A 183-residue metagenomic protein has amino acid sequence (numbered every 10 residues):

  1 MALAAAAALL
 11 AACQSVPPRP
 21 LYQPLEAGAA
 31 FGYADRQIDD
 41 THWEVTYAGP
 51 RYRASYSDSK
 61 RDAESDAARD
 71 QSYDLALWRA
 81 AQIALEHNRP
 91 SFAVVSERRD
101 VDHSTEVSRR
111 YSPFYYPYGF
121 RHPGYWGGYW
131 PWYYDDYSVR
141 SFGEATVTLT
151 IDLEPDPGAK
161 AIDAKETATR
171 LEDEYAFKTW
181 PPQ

Functional and structural regions predicted by a protein language model:
M1-A2: Bacterial N-terminal signal peptides that target proteins for export
L9-A12: C-terminal motif of bacterial Sec signal peptides marking the signal peptidase cleavage site
Q14-Q183: Secreted/extracellular ectodomain signature
